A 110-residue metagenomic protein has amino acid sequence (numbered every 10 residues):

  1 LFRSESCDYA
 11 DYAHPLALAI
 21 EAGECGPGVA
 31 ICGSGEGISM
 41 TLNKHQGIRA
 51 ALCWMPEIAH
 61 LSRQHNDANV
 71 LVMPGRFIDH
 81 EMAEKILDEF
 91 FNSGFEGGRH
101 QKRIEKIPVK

Functional and structural regions predicted by a protein language model:
S4: ATP/NTP phosphate-donor binding region
D8: N-terminal entry motif of extracellular EGF-like repeats
D11-S34: Short, structured active-site "lid" loops
H14, L18, M40, H60-R63 (+1 more regions): Alpha-helical segments flanking ligand/cofactor-binding loops in enzyme cores
A19, T41-H45, E89, K106: Alpha-helical structural signal in soluble globular domains
A30-R76: Mid-chain, well-packed structural core segment of small domains
P56-K110: C-terminal binding/interaction regions
